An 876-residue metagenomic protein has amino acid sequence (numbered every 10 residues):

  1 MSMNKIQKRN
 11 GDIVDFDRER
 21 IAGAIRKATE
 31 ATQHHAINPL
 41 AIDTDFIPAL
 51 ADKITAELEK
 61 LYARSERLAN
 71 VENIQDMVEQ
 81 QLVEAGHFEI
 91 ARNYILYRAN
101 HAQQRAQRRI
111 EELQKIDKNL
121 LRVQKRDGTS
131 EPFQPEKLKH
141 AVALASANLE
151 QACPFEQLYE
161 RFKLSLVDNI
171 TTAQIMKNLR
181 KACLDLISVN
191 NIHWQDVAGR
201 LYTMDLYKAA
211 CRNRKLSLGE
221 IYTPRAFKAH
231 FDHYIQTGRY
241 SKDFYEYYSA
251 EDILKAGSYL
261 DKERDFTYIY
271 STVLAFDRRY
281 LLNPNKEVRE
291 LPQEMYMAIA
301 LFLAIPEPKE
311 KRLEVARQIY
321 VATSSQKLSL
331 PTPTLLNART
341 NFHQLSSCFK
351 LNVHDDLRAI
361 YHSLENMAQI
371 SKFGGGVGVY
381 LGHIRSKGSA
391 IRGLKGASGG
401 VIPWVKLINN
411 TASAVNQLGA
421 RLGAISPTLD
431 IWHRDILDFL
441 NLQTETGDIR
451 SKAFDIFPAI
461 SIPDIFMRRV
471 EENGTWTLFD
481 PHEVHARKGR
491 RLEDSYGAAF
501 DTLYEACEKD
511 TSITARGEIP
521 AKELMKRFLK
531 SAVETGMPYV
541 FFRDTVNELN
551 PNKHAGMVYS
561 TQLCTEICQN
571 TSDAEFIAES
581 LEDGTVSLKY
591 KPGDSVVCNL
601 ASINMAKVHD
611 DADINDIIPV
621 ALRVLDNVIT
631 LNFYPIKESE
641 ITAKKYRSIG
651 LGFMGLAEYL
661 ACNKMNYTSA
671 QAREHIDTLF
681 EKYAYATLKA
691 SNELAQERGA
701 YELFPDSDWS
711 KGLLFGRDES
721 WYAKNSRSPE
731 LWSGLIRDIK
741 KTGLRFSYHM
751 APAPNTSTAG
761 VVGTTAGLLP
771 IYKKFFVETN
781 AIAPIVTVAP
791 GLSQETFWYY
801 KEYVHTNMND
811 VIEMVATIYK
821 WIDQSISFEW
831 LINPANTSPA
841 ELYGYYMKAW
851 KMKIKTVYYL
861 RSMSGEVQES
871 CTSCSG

Functional and structural regions predicted by a protein language model:
M1-G876: Long, C-terminal-biased catalytic regions of enzyme "large/alpha" subunits
